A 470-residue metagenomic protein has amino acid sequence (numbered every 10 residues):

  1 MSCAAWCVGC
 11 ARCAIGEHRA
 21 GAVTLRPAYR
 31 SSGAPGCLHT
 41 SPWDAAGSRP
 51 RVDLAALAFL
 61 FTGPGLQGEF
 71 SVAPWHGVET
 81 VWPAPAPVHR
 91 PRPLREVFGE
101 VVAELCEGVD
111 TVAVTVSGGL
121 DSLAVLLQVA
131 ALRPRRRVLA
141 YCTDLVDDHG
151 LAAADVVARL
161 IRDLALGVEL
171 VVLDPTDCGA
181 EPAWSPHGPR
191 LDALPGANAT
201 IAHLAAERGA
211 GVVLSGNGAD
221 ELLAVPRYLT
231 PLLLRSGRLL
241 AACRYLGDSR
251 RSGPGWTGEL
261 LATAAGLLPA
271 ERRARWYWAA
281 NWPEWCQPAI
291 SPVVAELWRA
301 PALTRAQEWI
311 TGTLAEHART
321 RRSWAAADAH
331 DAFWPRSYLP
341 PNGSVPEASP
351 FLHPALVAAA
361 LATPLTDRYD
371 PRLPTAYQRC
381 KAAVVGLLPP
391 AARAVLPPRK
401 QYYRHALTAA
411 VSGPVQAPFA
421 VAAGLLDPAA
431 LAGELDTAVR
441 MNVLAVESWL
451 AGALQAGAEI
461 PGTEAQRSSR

Functional and structural regions predicted by a protein language model:
C3-P87: N-terminal segments that mediate ammonia production and transfer in glutamine-dependent amidotransferase systems
A11, V88-A302, W309, L339 (+3 more regions): ATP-dependent adenylate-handling active sites, centered on carboxylate activation for C-N bond formation
L38-P50, A55-F61, G65, A199 (+1 more regions): Charge-dense polyanion-binding interfaces
A46-L57, G312-W324, P374-R379, A430-V443 (+1 more regions): Structural motif
L54-G68, T200, A325-Y338, A362 (+1 more regions): Short, hydrophobic/amphipathic alpha-helical patches that form generic packing surfaces within helical domains
R227-Y228, S236, P390-N442: PAPS-dependent sulfotransferase catalytic core
R305-T311, E316-R336: Alpha/beta-hydrolase fold catalytic core
A422-R470: Acidic, carboxylate-rich catalytic segments that either coordinate divalent cations
